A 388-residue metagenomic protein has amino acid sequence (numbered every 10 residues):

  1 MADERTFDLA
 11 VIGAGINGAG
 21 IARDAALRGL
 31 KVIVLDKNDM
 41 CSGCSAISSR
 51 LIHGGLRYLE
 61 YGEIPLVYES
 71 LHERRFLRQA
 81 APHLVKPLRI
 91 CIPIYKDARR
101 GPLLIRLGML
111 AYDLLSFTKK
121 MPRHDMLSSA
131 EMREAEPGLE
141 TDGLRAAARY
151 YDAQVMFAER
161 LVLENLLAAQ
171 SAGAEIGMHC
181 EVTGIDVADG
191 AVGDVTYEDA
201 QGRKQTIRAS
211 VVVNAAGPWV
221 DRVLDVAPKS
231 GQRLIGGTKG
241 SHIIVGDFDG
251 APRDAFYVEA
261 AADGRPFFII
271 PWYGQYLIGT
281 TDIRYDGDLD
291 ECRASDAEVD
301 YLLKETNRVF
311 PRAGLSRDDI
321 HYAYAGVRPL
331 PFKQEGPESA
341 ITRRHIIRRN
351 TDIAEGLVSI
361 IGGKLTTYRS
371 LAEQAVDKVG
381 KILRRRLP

Functional and structural regions predicted by a protein language model:
D3-N17: Beta1/beta-strand and adjacent pyrophosphate-binding region of the FAD-binding site in flavoprotein oxidoreductases
R5-F7, G202-V211: Core beta-strand elements of the Rossmann-like FAD/NAD(P) dinucleotide-binding domain in flavoenzyme oxidoreductases
A26-A46: Glycine-rich FAD pyrophosphate-binding loop
R50-A135, F267: Dinucleotide-binding Rossmann-like beta1-alpha1 core, especially the glycine-rich loop that anchors the ADP
I94-A172, G177, I185-A191, Y273 (+2 more regions): Flavin (FAD/FMN) cofactor-binding and adjacent substrate-gating region of FAD-dependent oxidoreductase domains
R160, A168, S230-L277, I283-P388: C-terminal catalytic lobe of FAD-dependent flavoproteins
N214-K229: Flavin (primarily FAD) binding-site architecture
